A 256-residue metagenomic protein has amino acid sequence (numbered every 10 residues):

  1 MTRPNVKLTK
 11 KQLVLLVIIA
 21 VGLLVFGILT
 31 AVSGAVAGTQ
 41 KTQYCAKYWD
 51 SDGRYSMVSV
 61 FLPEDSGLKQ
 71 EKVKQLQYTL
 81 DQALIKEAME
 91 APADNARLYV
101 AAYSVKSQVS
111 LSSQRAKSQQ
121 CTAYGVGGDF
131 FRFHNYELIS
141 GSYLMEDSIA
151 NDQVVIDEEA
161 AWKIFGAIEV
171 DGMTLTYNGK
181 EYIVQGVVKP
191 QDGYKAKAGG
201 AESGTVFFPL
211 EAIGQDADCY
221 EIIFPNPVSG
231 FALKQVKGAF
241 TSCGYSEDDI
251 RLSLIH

Functional and structural regions predicted by a protein language model:
M1-K10: N-terminal Lys/Arg-rich, disordered targeting/topogenic segments
L15-A31: Hydrophobic membrane-insertion alpha-helices, especially the h-region of bacterial N-terminal signal peptides
S33-K106: Membrane-proximal extracellular/periplasmic loop immediately following the first transmembrane helix
T39-K41, A116-G127, H134, I139-F207: Hydrophobic secondary-structure segments that place a key small or acidic residue at a functional site
A46-L62, V187-L254: Small-residue transmembrane helix packing/gating motifs
Q77, G128-F130, E158, L233: Extracytoplasmic/secreted envelope proteins and their assembly/folding machinery, especially bacterial periplasmic
E87-L98, V109-A116, C121-Y136: Amphipathic heptad-repeat coiled-coil/leucine-zipper-like oligomerization helices
Y103-S110, V187-V188: Generic short beta-strand segments
